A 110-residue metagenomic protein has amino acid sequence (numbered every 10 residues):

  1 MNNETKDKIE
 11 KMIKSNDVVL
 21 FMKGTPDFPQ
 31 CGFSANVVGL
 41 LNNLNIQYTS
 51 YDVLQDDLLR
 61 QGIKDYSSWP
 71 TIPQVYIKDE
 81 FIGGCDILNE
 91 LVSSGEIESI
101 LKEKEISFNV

Functional and structural regions predicted by a protein language model:
M1-E4: Short gly/ser/thr-rich secondary-structure transition/capping motifs
E10-Q47: Local sequence-structure signature of Cys/Sec-based thiol-disulfide redox active-site neighborhoods
V19-M22, P73-I77: Cytosolic beta-strand hydrophobic patch enriched in CBS
G39, S67-S68: Short, hinge-like loop/turn segments at secondary-structure boundaries
N42-Q61, P70: Thiol-based oxidoreductase modules, predominantly thioredoxin-like and allied folds used for disulfide exchange
I77-N109: Non-catalytic, surface beta->alpha helical segment in thiol-disulfide oxidoreductase systems
